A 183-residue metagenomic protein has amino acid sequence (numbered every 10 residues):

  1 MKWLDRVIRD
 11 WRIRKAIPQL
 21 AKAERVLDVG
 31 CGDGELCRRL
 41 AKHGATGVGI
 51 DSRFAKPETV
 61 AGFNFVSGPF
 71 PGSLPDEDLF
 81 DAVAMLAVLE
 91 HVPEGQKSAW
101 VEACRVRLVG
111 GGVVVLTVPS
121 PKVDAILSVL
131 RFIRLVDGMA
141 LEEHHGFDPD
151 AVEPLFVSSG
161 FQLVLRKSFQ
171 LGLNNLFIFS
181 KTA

Functional and structural regions predicted by a protein language model:
M1-D78, A82-A84, S98-V101, A140-G146 (+2 more regions): Conserved N-terminal segment of class I S-adenosyl-L-methionine
K42, V106-V109, S158: Residues at the C-terminal ends
A87-H91: Short catalytic micro-motifs in class I SAM-dependent methyltransferases
P93-K97: Short N-terminal helix/helix-N-cap motif within the alpha/beta-hydrolase-1
S98-G110: A short glycine-rich, Lys/Arg-flanked "PGG" loop and its adjoining helix->strand segment in the class I
G112-V118: Conserved beta-strand signature within the Rossmann-like core of class I S-adenosyl-L-methionine
V123-E142: Short, glycine-/aromatic-enriched active-site segment of Class I SAM-dependent methyltransferases
F161-R166: Short secondary-structure junctions
